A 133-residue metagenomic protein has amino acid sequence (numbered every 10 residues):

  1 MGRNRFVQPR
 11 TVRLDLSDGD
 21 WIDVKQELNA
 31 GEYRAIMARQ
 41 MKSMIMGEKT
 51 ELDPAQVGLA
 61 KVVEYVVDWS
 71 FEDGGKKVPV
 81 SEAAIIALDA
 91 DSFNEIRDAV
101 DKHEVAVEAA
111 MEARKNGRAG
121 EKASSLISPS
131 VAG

Functional and structural regions predicted by a protein language model:
M1-R10: Extended acidic low-complexity intrinsically disordered regions
P9-G19: Short acidic-hydrophobic surface loop/beta-edge motif
D20-W21, K25-G133: Short, surface-exposed, charged amphipathic helix/loop patches that serve as local interaction elements
